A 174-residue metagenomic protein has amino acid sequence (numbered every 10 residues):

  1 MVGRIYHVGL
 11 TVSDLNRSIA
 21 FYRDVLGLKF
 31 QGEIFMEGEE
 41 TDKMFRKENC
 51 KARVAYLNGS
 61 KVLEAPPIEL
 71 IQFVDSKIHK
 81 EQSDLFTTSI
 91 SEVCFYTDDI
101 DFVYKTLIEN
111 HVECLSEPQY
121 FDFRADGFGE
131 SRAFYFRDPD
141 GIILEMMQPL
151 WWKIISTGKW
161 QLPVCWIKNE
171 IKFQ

Functional and structural regions predicted by a protein language model:
M1-R4, I171-F173: N-terminal intrinsically disordered, low-complexity tails enriched in polar/charged
I5-S13, V54-V74, H79-N110, R132-R137: Vicinal oxygen chelate
L10, E33, F95-Q174: Vicinal oxygen chelate
T11-E64, G129: Core segments of cupin and vicinal oxygen chelate
R17, Q72, Q148: Short, glycine/acidic-enriched loop or turn micro-motifs at the edges of active sites
A20-M36, A65-Q72, V103-P118: Conserved long hydrophobic alpha-helices within structured protein cores
G38-K43, S76-E81, D122-D126, I155: A short, acidic/glycine-rich surface segment
